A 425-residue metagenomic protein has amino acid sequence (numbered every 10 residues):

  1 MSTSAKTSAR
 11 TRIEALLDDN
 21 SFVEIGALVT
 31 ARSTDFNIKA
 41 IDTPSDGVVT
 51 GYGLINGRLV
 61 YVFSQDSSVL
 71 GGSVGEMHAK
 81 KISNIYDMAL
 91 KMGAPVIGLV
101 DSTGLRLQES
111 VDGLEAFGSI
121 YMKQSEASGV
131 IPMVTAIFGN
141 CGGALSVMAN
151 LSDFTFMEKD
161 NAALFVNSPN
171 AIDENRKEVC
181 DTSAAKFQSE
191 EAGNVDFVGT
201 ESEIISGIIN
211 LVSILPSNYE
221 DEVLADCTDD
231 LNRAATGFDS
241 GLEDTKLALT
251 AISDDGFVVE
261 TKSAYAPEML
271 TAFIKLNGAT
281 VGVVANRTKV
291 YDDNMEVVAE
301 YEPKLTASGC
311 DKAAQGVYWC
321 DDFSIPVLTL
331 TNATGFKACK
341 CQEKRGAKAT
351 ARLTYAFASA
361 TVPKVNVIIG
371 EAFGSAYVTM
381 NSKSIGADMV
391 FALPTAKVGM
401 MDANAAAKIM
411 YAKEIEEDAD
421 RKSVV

Functional and structural regions predicted by a protein language model:
M1-V425: Ligand-binding clefts of soluble mixed alpha/beta catalytic domains
